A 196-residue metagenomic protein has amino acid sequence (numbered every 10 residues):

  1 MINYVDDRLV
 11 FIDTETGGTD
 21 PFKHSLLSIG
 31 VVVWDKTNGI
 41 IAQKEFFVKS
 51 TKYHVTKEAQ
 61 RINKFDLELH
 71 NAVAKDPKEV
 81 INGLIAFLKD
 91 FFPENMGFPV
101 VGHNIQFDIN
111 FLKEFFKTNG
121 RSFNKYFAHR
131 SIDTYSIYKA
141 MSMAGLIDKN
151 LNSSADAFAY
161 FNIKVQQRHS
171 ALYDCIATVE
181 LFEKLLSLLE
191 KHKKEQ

Functional and structural regions predicted by a protein language model:
I2-K113, A159, I163, H169: Conserved non-catalytic scaffold segment of RNase H-like nuclease domains
T16-G18, S136, A177: Short, glycine/acidic-enriched loop or turn micro-motifs at the edges of active sites
T19-P21, K139, E180: Conserved protein kinase catalytic core
L67, I81, T134, L151-S154: Alpha-helix initiation and N-capping motif
P99-I105, N110-F111, F116, I147-Q196: Acidic, Mg2+-coordinating catalytic module of metal-dependent nucleases/exonucleases that use a two-metal-ion mechanism
H103-I105, A128-T134: The first long alpha-helix at the start of the GST-like C-terminal all-alpha domain
T118-F127: A short alpha->loop->secondary-structure connector
S131-D148: Short alpha-helix plus adjacent loop in nuclease-associated cores
